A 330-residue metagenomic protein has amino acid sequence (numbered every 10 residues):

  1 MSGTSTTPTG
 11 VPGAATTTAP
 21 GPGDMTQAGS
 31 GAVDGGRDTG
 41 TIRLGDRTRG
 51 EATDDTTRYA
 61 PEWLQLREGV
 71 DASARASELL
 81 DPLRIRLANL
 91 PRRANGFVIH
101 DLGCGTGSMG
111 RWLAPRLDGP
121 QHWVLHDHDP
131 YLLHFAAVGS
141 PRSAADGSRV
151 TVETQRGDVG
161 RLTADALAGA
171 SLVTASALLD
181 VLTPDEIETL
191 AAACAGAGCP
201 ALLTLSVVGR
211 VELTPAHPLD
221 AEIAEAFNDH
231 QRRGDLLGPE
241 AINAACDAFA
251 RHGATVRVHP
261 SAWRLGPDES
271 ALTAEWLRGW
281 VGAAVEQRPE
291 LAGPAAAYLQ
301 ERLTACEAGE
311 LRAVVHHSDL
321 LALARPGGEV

Functional and structural regions predicted by a protein language model:
G3-G10, D24-R93: Class I SAM-dependent methyltransferase Rossmann-like catalytic core, especially the SAM/SAH-binding loop
A94-G105: Conserved class I S-adenosyl-L-methionine
H100, M109, L113-R161: Class I SAM-dependent methyltransferase SAM/SAH-binding core
R161-L167: Short conserved loop adjoining the S-adenosyl-L-methionine
L167, A250, T255-V330: Conserved Class I S-adenosyl-L-methionine
T174: A conserved beta-strand element that flanks and buttresses the S-adenosyl-L-methionine
V181-C194: A short, conserved alpha-helix within the catalytic core of class I
C199-S261: Conserved catalytic/acceptor-binding region of the Class I
